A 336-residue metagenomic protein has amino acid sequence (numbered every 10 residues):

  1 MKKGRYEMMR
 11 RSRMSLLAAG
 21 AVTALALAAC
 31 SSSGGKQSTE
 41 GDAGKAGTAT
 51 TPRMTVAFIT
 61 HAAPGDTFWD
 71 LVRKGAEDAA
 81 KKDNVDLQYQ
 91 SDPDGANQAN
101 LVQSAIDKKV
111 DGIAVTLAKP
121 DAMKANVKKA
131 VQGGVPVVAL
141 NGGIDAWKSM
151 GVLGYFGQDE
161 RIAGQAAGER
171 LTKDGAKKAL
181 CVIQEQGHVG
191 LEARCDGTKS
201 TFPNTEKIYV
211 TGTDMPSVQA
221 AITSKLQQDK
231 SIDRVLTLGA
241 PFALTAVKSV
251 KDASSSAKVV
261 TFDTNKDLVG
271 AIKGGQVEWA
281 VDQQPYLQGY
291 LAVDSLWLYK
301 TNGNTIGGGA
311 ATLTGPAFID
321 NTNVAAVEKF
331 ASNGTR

Functional and structural regions predicted by a protein language model:
K2-G34: Secretory targeting and sorting signals
L17-A19, A46-G47, P52, T201-F202 (+2 more regions): Hinge/cleft segment of the Venus flytrap/periplasmic-binding protein
A29-K45: Bacterial lipoprotein signal-peptidase II cleavage site
G44, A49-A79, D83, Q88-N100 (+3 more regions): Extracytoplasmic "Venus flytrap"
T67-D83, A163-A167, V189-T205, A221 (+3 more regions): Short, solvent-exposed amphipathic alpha-helices that sit in or adjacent to ligand/effector-binding or catalytic
Q98, Y155-A179, S217-Q219, T264-L268 (+1 more regions): Hydrophobic alpha-helical segments within soluble ligand-binding/sensing domains
A99, V115-V131, G212-G270: Hydrophobic alpha-helical
D121-I162, N265-K273, V277-E278, A326-F330: Flexible loop/hinge segments that line or gate small-molecule binding clefts
